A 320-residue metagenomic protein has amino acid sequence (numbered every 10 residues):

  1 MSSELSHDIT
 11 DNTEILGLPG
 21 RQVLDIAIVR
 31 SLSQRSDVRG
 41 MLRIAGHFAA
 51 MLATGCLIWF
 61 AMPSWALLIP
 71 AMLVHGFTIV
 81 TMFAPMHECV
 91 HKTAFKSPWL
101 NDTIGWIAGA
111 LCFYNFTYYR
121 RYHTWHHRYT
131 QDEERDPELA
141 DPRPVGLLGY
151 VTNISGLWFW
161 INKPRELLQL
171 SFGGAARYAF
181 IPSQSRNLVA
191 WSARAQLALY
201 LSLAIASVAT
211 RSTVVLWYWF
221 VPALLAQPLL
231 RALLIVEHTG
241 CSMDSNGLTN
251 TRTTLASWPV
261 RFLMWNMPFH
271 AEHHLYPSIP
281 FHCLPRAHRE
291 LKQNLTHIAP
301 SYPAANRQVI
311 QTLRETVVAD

Functional and structural regions predicted by a protein language model:
M1-G76, A110-L216, H282-D320: Non-catalytic, topology-defining segments of multipass membrane proteins
Q34, E88-K96: Transmembrane alpha-helical segments that serve as helix-helix packing and pore/cofactor-lining elements in multipass
A61-M86, T103, I107-T117, A223-Q227 (+1 more regions): Membrane-embedded alpha-helical segments that form the functional core of polytopic membrane enzymes, especially those
G76-M86, N115-Y119, W160-E166, W219-S245: Transmembrane alpha-helical segments that form the membrane-embedded catalytic/substrate-channel core of multi-pass
M82-H91, Y119-Q131, L233-C241, L263-I279: Histidine-centered catalytic micro-motifs
A94-F113, R135-G149, S245-V260: Juxtamembrane helix-capping/reentrant segments at transmembrane boundaries
Y178-Q184, G247-F269: Active-site-proximal inter-transmembrane loops
